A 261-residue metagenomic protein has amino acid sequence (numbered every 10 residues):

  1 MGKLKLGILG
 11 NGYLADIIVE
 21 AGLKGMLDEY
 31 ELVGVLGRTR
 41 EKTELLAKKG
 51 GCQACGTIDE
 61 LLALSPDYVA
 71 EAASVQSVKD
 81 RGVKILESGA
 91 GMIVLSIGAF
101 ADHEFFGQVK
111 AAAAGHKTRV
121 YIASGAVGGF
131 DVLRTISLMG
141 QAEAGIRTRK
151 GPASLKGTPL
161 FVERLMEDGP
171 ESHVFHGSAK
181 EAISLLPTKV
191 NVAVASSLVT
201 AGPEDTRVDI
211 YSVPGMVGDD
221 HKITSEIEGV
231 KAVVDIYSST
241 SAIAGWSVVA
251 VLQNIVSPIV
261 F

Functional and structural regions predicted by a protein language model:
M1-L46, I259: N-terminal Rossmann-like dinucleotide-binding module
L9, I17, Y121, V127-F261: Active-site-lining helix/loop region of Rossmann-like oxidoreductase modules
E31-G34, S65-D67, T118-V120: Short active-site oxyanion
R38-R40, I97-F100, A126: Short, ordered loop/turn segments at secondary-structure junctions
C52, S88-G91, G115-T118: A short helix->loop->beta-strand "cap" motif at the edges of active sites that frequently abuts
C55, E71, V94, R119-S124: General beta-strand structural signal in soluble alpha/beta enzymes
G56-E87, A99-H103: Beta-loop-alpha module in the N-terminal Rossmann-like domain of NAD(P)-dependent dehydrogenases, especially those
I97-T118: Rossmann-fold NAD(P)-binding glycine/threonine-rich loop
